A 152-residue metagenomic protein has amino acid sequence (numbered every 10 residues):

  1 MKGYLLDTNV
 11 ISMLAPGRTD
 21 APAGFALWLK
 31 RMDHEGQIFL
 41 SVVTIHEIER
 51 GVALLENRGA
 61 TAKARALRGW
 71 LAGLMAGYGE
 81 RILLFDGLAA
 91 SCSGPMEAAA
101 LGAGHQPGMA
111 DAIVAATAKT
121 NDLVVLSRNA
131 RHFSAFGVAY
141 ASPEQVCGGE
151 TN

Functional and structural regions predicted by a protein language model:
M1-T44, L54-G73, C147-N152: Short, well-structured N-terminal submotif of metal-dependent ribonuclease cores
K2-G3, R50-L55, A76-V124: Active-site neighborhoods of divalent-metal-dependent phosphate/nucleic-acid chemistry enzymes
D7, E47, D111, N129: Acidic active-site catalytic centers that drive phospho-/nucleotidyl reactions and related ester hydrolyses
I11, I45-I48, A90, F133: A generic structural signal for short hydrophobic patches within well-formed alpha-helices
A15-R18, V52, E97, G137: Short, flexible helix/strand-to-coil boundary loops that buttress conserved ligand/catalytic motifs in alpha/beta
I38, I82-L83, Y140: Conserved beta-strand scaffold positions in the cores of enzyme catalytic domains, especially in NTP/NDP-utilizing
S41-V42, D86, N129: Helix N-cap/beta->alpha junction signal
A115, K119-N152: Acidic, PIN/NYN-like endoribonuclease modules and their adjacent C-terminal/linker elements
